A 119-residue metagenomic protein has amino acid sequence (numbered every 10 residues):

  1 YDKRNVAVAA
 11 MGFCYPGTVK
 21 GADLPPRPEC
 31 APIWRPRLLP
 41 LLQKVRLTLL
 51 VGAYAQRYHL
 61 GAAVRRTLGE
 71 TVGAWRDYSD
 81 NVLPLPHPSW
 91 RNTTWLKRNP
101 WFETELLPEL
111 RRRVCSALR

Functional and structural regions predicted by a protein language model:
Y1-M11: The first long alpha-helix at the start of the GST-like C-terminal all-alpha domain
M11-R119: Glycine/proline-rich loop-helix segments at beta-alpha junctions forming the active-site rim of enzyme cores
